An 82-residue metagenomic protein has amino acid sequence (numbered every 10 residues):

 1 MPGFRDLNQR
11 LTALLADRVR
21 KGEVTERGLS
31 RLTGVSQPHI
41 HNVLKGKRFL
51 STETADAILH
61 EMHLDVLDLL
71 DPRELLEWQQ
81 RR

Functional and structural regions predicted by a protein language model:
M1-P2, L70-R82: Short, charged recognition helix plus adjacent turn of helix-turn-helix-like nucleic-acid-binding domains
M1-V24, G28: A short, Lys/Arg-rich alpha-helix, primarily the initiator
K21-N42: Short alpha-helical DNA-recognition segment
T25, S51-T54, D65: Residues that mark the N-terminal boundary/hinge immediately upstream of a DNA-recognition element
K47-H60: Short, basic-rich loop-to-helix N-cap that marks the start of a DNA-contacting helix
